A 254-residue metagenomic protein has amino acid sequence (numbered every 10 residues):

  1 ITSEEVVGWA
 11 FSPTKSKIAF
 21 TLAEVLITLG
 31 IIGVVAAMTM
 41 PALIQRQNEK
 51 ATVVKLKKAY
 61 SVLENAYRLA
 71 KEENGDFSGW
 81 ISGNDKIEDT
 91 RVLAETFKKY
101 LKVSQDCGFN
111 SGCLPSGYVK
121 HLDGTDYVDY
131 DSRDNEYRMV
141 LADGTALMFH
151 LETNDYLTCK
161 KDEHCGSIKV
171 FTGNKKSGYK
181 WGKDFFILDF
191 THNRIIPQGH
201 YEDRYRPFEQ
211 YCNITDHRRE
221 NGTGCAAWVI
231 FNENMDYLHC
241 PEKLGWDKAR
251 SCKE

Functional and structural regions predicted by a protein language model:
I1-F20: N-terminal leader/signal peptides at the extreme start of proteins
G8-W9, T28, R68: Short amphipathic alpha-helical "recognition" segments used for binding
S16-N48, K55: N-terminal single-pass transmembrane signal-anchor helix
M40-L63, Y67-A70, N74: Aliphatic-rich helix starts adjacent to a transmembrane/signal segment
E64-G83, K102-D106: Alpha-helix exit/C-cap motif
K86-E254: Intrinsically disordered, low-complexity regions enriched in Pro/Ser/Thr/Gly and acidic residues
